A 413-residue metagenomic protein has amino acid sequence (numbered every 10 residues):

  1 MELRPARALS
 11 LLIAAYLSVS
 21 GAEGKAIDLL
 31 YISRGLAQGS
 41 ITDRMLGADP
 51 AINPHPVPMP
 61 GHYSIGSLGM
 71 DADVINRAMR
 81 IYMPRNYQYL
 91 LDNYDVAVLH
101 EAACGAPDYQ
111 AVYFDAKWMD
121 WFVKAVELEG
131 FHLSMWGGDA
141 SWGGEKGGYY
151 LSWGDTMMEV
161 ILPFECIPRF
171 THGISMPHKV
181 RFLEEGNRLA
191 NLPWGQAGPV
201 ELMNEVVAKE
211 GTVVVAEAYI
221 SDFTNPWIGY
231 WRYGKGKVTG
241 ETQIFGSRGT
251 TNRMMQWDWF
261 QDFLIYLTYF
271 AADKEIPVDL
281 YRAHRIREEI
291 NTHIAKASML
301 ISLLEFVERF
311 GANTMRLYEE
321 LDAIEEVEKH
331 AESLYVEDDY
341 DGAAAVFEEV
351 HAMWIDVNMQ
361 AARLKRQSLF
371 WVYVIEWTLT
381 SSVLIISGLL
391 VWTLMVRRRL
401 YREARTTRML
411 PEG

Functional and structural regions predicted by a protein language model:
R4-V96, H100: Aromatic-Pro/Gly-enriched surface loop or interdomain linker that acts as a lid/target-recognition segment
G24, N93-Y94, F131-H132, M203-E275: A glycine-centered loop/beta-turn motif at secondary-structure junctions
G35-Q38, A102-A106, D139-G143, I244-R248: Solvent-exposed loop/turn segments at secondary-structure junctions within structured extracellular/periplasmic domains
A103-N187: A glycine-rich, often tryptophan-bearing local segment used as a flexible ligand/cofactor-contacting loop or short
E275-K329, L410-P411: Amphipathic, heptad-repeat alpha-helical segments
D338-S368: Juxtamembrane amphipathic/hinge helix adjacent to a transmembrane helix
R363-S381: Juxtamembrane/start-of-transmembrane alpha-helix segments at the extracytoplasmic/lumenal side of membrane anchors
I385-G413: Juxtamembrane interface at the cytosolic side of transmembrane helices
